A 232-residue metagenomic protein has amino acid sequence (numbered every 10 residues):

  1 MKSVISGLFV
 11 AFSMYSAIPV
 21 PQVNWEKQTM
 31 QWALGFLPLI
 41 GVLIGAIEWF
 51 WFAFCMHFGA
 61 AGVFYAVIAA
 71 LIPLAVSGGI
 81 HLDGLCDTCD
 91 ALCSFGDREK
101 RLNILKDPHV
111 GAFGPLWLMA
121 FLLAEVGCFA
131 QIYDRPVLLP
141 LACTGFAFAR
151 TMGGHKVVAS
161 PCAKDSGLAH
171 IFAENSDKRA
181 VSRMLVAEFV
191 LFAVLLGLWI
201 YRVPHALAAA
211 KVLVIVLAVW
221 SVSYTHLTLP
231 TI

Functional and structural regions predicted by a protein language model:
M1-G7: Short, non-transmembrane cytosolic segments of multipass membrane proteins
L8-Q31, C89-I104, V157-S176: Cytosolic, membrane-interface loops and tails of multi-pass inner-membrane proteins
Q31-E48, T88-P136, L141-T144, R179-L196: Multi-pass membrane catalytic core of lipid/isoprenoid biosynthesis enzymes
F36-C89, P140-T144, A206-V222: Membrane-embedded alpha-helical segments that form the functional core of polytopic membrane enzymes, especially those
L82-G84, M152-A163: Membrane-water interface of transmembrane alpha-helices
F146-G154, V214: Small-residue-enriched core segments of transmembrane alpha-helices in multipass membrane transport and channel
M184-Y224: Glycine/small-residue-rich hydrophobic helix-like segments
T225-T231: Conserved small/polar residues in nucleotide/adenosyl-binding loops
